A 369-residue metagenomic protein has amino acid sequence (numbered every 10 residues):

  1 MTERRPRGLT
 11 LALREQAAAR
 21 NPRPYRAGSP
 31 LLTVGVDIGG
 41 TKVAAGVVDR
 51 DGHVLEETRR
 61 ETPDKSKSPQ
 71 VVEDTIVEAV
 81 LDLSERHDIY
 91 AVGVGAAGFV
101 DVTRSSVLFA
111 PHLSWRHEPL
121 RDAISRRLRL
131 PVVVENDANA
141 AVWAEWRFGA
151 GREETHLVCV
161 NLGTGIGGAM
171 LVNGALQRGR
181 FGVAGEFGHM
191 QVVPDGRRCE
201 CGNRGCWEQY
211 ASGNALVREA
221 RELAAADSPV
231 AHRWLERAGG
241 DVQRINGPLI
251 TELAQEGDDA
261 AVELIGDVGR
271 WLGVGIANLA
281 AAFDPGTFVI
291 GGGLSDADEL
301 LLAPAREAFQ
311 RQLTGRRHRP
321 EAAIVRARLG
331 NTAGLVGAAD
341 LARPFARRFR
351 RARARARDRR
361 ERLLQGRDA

Functional and structural regions predicted by a protein language model:
T2-A91, D101-S106, R121-V132, A144-E154 (+2 more regions): ATP-binding/phosphotransfer module of carbohydrate and carboxylate kinases, centering on a glycine-rich
D37, G93-A97, E135, C159-G165 (+1 more regions): Short beta-strand segments
T41-K42, A138, T164-G167, P194: Conserved A3 ("GATE") glycine/threonine-rich loop of ANL adenylate-forming enzymes
T58-R60, P111, R180: Short hydrophobic alpha-helix segments
P111-H117, V133-N139, C159-L162, V325-T332: Active-site nucleophile and cofactor-binding loops and adjacent substrate-binding regions of central metabolic enzymes
L130, T155-V160, T164-G168, V172 (+2 more regions): Generic beta-strand structural signal
A175, G179-A184: Short beta->alpha transition motifs characteristic of CBS
V183-V192: Short, intrinsically disordered, charge-biased short linear motifs at domain edges
